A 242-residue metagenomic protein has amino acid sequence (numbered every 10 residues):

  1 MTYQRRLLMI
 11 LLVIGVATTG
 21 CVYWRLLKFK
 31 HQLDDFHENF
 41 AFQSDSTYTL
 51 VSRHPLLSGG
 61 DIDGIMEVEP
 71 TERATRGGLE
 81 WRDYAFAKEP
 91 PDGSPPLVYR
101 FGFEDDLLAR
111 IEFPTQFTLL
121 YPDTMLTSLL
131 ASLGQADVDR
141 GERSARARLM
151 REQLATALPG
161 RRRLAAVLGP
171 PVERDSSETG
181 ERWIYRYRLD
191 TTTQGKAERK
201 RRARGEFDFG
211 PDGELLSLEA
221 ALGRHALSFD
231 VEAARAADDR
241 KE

Functional and structural regions predicted by a protein language model:
M1-M9: Bacterial N-terminal signal peptides that target proteins for export
A17-G20: C-terminal motif of bacterial Sec signal peptides marking the signal peptidase cleavage site
V22-E242: Residues within mature, well-folded domains
